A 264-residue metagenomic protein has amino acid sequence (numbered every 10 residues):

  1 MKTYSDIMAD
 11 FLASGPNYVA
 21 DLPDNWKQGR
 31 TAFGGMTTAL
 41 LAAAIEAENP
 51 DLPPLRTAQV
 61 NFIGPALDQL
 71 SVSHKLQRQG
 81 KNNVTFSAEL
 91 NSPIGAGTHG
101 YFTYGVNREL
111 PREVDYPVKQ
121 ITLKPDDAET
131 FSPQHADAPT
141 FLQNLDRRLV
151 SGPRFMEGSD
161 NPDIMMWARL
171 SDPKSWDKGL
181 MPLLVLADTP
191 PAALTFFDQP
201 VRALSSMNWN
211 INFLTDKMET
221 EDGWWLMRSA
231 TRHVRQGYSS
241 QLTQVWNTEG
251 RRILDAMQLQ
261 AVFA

Functional and structural regions predicted by a protein language model:
M1-A264: Terminal targeting signals and extreme-terminal segments of soluble enzymes
